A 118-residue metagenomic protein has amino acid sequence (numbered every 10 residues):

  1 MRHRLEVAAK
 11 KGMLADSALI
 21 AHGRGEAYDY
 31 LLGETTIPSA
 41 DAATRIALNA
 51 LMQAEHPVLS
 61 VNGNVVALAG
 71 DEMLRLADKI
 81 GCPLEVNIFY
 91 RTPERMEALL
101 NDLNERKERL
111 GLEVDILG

Functional and structural regions predicted by a protein language model:
M1-P83, P93-R95: Electropositive, gly/pro-rich neighborhoods at or near active sites that engage anionic ligands
R75-G118: Long, charge-dense
